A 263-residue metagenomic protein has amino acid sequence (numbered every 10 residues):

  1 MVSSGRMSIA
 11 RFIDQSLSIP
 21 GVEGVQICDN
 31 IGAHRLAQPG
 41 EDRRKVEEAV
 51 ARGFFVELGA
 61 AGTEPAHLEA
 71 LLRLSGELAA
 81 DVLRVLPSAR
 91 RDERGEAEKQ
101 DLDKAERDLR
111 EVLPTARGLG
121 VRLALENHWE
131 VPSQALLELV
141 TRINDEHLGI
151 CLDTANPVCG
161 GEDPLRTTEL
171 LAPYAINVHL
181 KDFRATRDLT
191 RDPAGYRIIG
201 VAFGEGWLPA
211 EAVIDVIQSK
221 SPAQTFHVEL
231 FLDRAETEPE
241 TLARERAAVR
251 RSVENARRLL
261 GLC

Functional and structural regions predicted by a protein language model:
M1, I31-A33, E57-A60, K99-Q100 (+4 more regions): Short, contiguous strand/loop micro-motifs
M1-P20, G118, S133-L148, L152 (+1 more regions): Histidine-acidic metal/acid-base catalytic patches
M1-V82, D215, A243-C263: N-terminal pre-domain/capping segments
S3-G5, C28-E41, A60-E69, D92-G95 (+5 more regions): Acidic-and-aromatic substrate-binding clefts and catalytic sites of carbohydrate-active enzymes
D14, D42, E47-I150: Active-site acidic/histidine proton-transfer and metal-coordination neighborhood in alpha/beta enzyme cores
G24-Q26, L58, R84, A124 (+2 more regions): Conserved beta-strand positions in the central sheet of alpha/beta enzyme cores
